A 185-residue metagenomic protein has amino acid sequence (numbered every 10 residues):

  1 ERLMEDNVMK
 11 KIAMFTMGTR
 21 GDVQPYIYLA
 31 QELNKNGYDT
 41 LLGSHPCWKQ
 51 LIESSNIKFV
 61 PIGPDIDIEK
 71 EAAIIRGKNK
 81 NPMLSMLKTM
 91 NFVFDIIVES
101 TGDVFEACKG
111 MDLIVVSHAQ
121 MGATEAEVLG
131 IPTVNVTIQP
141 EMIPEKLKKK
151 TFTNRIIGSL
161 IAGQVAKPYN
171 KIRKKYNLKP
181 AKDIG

Functional and structural regions predicted by a protein language model:
E1-V8: Short, Lys/Arg-enriched N-terminal segments with co-localized hydrophobic residues within the first ~10-30 amino acids
V8-V60: N-terminal subdomain of nucleotide-sugar transferases
M14-F15, S85-N91, V165-P168, R173: Short, basic, glycine/proline-bearing loop/turn elements
T19, I62-I68, I138-M142: Short, acidic/turn-prone active-site loops that include or flank metal/cofactor- and phosphate-binding residues
L41-M86: Conserved nucleotide-sugar phosphate-binding/catalytic loop shared by glycosyltransferases and other
G43, S159-G185: A nucleotide-sugar donor-handling region in carbohydrate enzymes
N81-V93, N154-I156: Short glycine/proline- and acidic residue-enriched helix-loop micro-motifs that form flexible lids or anion-recognition
F94-S159: Conserved nucleotide-sugar donor-interacting segment of glycosyltransferase catalytic cores, predominantly GT-B
